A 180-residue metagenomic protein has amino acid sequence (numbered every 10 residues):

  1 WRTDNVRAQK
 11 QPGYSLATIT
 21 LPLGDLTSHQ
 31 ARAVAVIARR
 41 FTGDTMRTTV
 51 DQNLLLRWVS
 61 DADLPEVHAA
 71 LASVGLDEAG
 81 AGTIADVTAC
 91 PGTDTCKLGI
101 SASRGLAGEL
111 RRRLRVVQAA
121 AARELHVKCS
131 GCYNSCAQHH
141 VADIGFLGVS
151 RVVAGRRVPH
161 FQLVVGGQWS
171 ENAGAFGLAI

Functional and structural regions predicted by a protein language model:
W1-I180: Peripheral terminal and linker regions in Fe-S/redox and tRNA-modifying enzymes
